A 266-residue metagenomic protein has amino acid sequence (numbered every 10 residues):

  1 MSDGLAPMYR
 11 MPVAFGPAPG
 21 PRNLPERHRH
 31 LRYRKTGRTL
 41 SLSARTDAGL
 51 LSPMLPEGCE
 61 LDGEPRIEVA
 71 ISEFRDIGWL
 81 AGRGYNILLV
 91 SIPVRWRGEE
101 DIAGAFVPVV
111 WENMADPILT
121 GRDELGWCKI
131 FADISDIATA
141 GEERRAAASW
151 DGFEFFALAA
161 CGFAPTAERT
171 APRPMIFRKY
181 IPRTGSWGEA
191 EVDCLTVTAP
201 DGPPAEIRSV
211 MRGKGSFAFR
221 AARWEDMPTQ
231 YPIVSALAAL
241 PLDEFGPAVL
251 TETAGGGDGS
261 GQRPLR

Functional and structural regions predicted by a protein language model:
M1-F15, S43, A48-P56: Charged/polar interaction segments and conserved charged motifs
S2-N23, R122-R266: Interaction-surface and assembly-scaffold signal
R22-P25, A48-S52, I71-R75, S91 (+1 more regions): Short amphipathic alpha-helical surface micro-motifs
P25-I71: N-terminal ordered "arm"
E26-H30, R45, D76-G78, T120 (+1 more regions): Residue-level detector of functional hotspots within protein domains
Y33-G37, D62-E64, Y85, A190 (+1 more regions): A generic structural signal for short, non-catalytic loop/turn and secondary-structure boundary residues
D47-G49, S72-F74, R95-E99, P200 (+1 more regions): Generic structural motif
F74-L158: Aromatic- and glycine-enriched beta-alpha-beta binding-site module
